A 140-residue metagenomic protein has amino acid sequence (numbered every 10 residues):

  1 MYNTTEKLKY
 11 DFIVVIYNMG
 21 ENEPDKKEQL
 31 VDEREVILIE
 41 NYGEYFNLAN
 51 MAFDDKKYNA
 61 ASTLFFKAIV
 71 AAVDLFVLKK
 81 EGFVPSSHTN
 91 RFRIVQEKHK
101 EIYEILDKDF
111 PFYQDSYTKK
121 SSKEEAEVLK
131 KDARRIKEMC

Functional and structural regions predicted by a protein language model:
Y10-Y58: Charged alpha-helical initiation segments
G20-K26, L30, V73, V77-C140: Long, charged low-complexity segments
L38-Y45, A71, D132, I136: Amphipathic, well-ordered alpha-helical segments in soluble domains
F46, Y58, F65-F66, A72-V73: Inward-facing hydrophobic residues that define packing positions of alpha-helical scaffold repeats
N50-D54, V70-L78: Short helix-capping and hinge/turn segments at secondary-structure transitions, especially at repeat and domain
T63-A68, V128: Amphipathic alpha-helical interaction segments
